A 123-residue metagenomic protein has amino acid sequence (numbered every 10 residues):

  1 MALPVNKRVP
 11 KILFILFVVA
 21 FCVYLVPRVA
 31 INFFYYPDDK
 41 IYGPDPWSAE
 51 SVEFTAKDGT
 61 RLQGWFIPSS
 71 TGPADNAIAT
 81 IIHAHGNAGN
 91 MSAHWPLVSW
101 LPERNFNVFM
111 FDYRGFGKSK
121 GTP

Functional and structural regions predicted by a protein language model:
M1-V9: N-terminal Lys/Arg-rich, disordered targeting/topogenic segments
N6-K7, P27, Y113: Short, intrinsically disordered low-complexity segments
K11-T55: An N-terminal hydrophobic leader/cap segment in hydrolases
K57-P123: Membrane-embedded segments
